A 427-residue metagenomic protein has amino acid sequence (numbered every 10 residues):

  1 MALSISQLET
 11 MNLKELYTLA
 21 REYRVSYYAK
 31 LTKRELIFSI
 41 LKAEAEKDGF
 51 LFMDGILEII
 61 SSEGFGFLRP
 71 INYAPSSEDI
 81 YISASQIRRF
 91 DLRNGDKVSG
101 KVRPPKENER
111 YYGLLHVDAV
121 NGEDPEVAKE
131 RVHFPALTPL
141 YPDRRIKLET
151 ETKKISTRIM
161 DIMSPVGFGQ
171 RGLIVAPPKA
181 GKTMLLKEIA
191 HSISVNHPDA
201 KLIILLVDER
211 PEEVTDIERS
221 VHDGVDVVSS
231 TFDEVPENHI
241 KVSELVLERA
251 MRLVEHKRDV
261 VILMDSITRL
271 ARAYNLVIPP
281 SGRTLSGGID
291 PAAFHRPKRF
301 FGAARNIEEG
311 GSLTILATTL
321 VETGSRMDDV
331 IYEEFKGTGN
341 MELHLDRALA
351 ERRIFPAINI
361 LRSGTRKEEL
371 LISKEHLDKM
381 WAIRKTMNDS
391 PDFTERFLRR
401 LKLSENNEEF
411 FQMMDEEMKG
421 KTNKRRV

Functional and structural regions predicted by a protein language model:
M1-D48: Basic helix-extension-helix modules of the SAP/HeH family
L13, K33, P142, K179 (+2 more regions): ATP/adenylate-binding site constellation spanning eukaryotic-like Ser/Thr protein kinases, ABC-transporter
A29, R34-A128: N-terminal "pre-motor" subdomain/linker immediately upstream of P-loop NTPase catalytic cores
I40-K42, I59-S61, P70-N72, A84 (+14 more regions): Flexible glycine-/small-residue-rich
G49-M53, I155-I159, V246-E248: Phosphate-interacting basic helix/loop segments used at nucleotide- and nucleic-acid interfaces
D54, I82-S85, K101-P104, G113 (+4 more regions): Short beta-alpha junctions and helix-cap segments that line functional grooves
L92, P105-I174: P-loop NTP-binding catalytic core
G172, A180-G181, E188-V427: P-loop NTPase catalytic core
